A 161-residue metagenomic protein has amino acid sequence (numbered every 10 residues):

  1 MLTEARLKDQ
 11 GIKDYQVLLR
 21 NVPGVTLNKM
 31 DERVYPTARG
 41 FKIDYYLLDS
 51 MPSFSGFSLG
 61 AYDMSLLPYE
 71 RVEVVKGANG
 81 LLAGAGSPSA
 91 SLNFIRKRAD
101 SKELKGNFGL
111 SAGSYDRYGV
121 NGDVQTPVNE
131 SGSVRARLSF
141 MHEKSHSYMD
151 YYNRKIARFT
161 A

Functional and structural regions predicted by a protein language model:
M1-R6, D100: N-terminal periplasmic "start-of-domain" segments of outer-membrane beta-barrel proteins
E4, Q16-F54, E70: Extracytoplasmic beta-strand/coil segments of soluble accessory domains associated with Gram-negative outer-membrane
D9-K13, Y115: Soluble non-cytosolic domains of exported or imported proteins
Q10, V17, A61-M64, A83-G84: Structural motif
D14, K29, K76, R96 (+1 more regions): Residues that line or immediately flank small-molecule/substrate-binding pockets and catalytic motifs
P23, M51-K76, F94-R96: Short acidic/polar hinge/loop motifs at secondary-structure boundaries that mediate gating or recognition
S55, L67-E70, L81-F159: Outer-membrane beta-barrel translocator/receptor signature
